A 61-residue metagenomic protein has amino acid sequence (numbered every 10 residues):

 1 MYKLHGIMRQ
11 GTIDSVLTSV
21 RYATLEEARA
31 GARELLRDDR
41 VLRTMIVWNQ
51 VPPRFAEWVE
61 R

Functional and structural regions predicted by a protein language model:
M1-T18, I46-N49: Short aromatic-glycine-(Arg/Gly/Cys) micro-motifs in beta-strand/loop hairpins
G6, G31-A32, A56: Small side chains
T12-D14, R21-M45: A short, charged, amphipathic alpha-helix used as a generic interaction element across diverse proteins
V16, V20-A23, F55-R61: Surface-exposed flexible segments
L36-R61: Short, mixed-charge low-complexity intrinsically disordered segments
